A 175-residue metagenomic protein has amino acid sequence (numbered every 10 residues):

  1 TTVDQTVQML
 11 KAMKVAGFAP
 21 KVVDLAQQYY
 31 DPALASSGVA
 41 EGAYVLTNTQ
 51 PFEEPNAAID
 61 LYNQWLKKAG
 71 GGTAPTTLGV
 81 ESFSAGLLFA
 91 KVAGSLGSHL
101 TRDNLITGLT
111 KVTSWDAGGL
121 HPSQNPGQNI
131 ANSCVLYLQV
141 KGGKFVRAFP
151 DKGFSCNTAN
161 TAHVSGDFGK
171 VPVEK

Functional and structural regions predicted by a protein language model:
T2-D4, V22-L25, S114-G118: A short linear-motif detector with a strong N-terminal bias
T2-M9, P55-Y62, S82-A85, V92 (+2 more regions): Stable alpha-helical elements in mature extracytoplasmic
Q8, Y29, H121-S123: Residue-level detector of functional hotspots within protein domains
L10-F83, K152-S155, D167-E174: Extracellular/periplasmic periplasmic-binding protein-like sensory domains
K68-G79, A90-F149: Segments of small-molecule ligand-sensing domains
S133-V135, S155-A159: Sequence contexts marking disulfide-bonded cysteines in secreted/extracellular proteins
